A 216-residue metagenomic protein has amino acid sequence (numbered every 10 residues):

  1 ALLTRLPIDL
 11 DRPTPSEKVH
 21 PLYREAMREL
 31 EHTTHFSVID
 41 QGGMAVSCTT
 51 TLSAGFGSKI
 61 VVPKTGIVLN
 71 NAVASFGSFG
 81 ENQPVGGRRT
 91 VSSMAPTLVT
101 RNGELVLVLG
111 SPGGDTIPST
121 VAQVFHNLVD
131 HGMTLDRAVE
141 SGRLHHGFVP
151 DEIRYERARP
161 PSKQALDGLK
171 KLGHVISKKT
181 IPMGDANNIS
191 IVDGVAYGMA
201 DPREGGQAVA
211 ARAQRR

Functional and structural regions predicted by a protein language model:
A1-T51, K64-T65, T180: Internal maturation/activation junctions in enzymes
A1-Y23, M27, V124-N127, H131 (+2 more regions): N-terminal leader/propeptide and maturation segments of large enzyme subunits in energy/redox metabolism and hydrolases
P15-R24, F76-P84, K170-G173: Short Pro/Gly-enriched beta-strand edge/turn motifs at strand-loop
E25-E29, V85-V91, S177-I181: Short Gly/Pro-enriched turn/cap motifs at secondary-structure boundaries
E31, V62-K64, V91-M94, T120 (+2 more regions): Short, solvent-exposed loop/turn segments at the edges of secondary structure
I39-L107, H131, L135: Active-site rim segments in enzyme catalytic domains, especially the processed small/beta chain of N-terminal
G42-M44, G132-R215: Mature, solvent-exposed C-terminal subdomains and processed small-chain segments of exported/organellar
